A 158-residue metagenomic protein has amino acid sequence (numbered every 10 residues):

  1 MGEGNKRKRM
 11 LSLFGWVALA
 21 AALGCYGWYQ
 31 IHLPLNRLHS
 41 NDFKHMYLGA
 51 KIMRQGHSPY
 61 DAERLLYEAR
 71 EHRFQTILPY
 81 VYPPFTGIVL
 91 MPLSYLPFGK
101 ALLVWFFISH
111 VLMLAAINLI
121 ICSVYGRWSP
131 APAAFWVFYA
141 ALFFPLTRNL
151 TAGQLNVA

Functional and structural regions predicted by a protein language model:
M1-K6: Short, Lys/Arg-rich, polar N-terminal cytosolic tail immediately upstream of the first transmembrane signal-anchor
L11, G15-G126: TM-lumen/periplasm interface segments of multi-pass membrane proteins, especially the first transmembrane helix
P92-S94, F143-R148: Hydrophobic alpha-helical transmembrane segments
L103-V104, A134-F138, A158: Hydrophobic alpha-helical transmembrane segments
V111, V157-A158: Alpha-helical transmembrane segments of multi-pass membrane proteins
A131-L146: Transmembrane and membrane-interface helices of multi-pass, inner-membrane envelope-modifying transferases
R148-N156: Short acidic/glycine- and proline-prone juxtamembrane loop motifs at membrane-interface regions of multi-pass membrane
